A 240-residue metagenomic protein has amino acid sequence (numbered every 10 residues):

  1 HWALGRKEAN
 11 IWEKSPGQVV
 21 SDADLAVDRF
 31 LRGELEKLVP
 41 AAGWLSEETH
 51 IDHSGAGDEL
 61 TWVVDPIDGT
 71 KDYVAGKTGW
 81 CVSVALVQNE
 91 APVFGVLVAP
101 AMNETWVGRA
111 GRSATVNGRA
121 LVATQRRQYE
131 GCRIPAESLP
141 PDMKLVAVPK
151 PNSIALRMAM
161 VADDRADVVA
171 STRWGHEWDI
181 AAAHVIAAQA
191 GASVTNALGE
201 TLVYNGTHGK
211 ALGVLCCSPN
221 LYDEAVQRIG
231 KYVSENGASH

Functional and structural regions predicted by a protein language model:
H1-I67, S234-H240: N-terminal subdomain of lithium-sensitive/metallo-dependent phosphomonoesterases centered on the IMPase/IPPase/PAP
W2, D24, L35, T70 (+6 more regions): Residue-level signal for inorganic ion chemistry
R6, W80, G108-R112, A188-Q189 (+1 more regions): A short, compositionally biased
S46-E48, G118, L198: Short loop/edge segments at beta-strand edges and connector loops that shape dinucleotide/nucleotide cofactor-binding
A56-T115: DPxDG-like acidic metal-binding loop motif
V116-V122: A structural micro-motif at secondary-structure boundaries
V122-H240: An extended, acidic
